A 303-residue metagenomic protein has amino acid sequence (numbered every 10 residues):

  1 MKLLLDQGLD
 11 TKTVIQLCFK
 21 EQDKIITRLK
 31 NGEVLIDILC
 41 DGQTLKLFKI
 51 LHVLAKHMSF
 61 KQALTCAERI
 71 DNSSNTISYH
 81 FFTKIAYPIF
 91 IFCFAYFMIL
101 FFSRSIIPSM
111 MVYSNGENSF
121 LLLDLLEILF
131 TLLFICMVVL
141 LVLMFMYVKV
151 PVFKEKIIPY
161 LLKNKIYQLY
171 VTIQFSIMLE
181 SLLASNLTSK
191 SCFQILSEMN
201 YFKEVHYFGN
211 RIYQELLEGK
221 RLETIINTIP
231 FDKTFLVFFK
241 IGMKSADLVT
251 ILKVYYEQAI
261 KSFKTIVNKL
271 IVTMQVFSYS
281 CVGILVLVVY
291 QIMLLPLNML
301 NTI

Functional and structural regions predicted by a protein language model:
M1-L29, E127-L216, V267, I271-S278: Juxtamembrane/interface alpha-helical elements of multi-pass membrane proteins
L4-Q7, A67-F81, I166-T172, L182 (+3 more regions): Intracellular alpha-helical coupling/juxtamembrane segments of multi-pass membrane proteins
V14-Q16, I36-C40, A63, A67 (+3 more regions): Short, well-structured alpha-helical segments that form the helix of a local strand-helix-strand
Q22-S59, Q214-K244: Short, non-transmembrane cytosolic segments of multipass membrane proteins
D23-E33, M58-F82, S197, E204-K220: Cytoplasmic juxtamembrane interface segments
D37-A86, G242, T250, E257: Cytosolic juxtamembrane regions of integral membrane proteins
S73-M146, K261-I303: Bilayer-spanning, highly hydrophobic alpha-helical transmembrane segments
